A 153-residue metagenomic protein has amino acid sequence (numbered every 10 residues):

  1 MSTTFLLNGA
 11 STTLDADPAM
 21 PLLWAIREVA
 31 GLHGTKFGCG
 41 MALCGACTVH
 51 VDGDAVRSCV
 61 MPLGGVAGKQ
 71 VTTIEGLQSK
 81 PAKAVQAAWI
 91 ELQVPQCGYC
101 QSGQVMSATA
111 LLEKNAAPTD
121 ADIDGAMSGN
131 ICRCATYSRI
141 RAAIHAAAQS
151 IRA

Functional and structural regions predicted by a protein language model:
M1-A153: Signature of N-terminal electron-transfer/Fe-S-associated modules in redox systems
